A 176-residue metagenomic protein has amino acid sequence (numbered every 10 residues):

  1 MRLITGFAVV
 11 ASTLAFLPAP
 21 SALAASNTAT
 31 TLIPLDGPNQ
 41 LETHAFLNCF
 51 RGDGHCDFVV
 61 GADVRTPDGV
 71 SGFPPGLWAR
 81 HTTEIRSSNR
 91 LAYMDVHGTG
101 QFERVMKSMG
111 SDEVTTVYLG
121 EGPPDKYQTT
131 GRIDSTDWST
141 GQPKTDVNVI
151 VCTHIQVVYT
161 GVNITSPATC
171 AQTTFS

Functional and structural regions predicted by a protein language model:
M1-A24: Secretory targeting and sorting signals
P18, T43, C49-F50, D146 (+1 more regions): Processing junctions and N-termini across compartments
N27-V105: Short, surface-exposed binding/anchoring microloops in extracellular/periplasmic proteins
N48-F50, H55-D57, V151-T153, T169-T173: Sequence contexts marking disulfide-bonded cysteines in secreted/extracellular proteins
V59-D63, D125-T140: Charged, amphipathic alpha-helical segments
R90-D134: Extended, solvent-exposed segments with strong compositional bias
G131-D137, P143-T160: Internal, hydrophobic beta-strand segments that form the core of beta-sheet-rich folds
G161-S176: Short beta-strand elements
